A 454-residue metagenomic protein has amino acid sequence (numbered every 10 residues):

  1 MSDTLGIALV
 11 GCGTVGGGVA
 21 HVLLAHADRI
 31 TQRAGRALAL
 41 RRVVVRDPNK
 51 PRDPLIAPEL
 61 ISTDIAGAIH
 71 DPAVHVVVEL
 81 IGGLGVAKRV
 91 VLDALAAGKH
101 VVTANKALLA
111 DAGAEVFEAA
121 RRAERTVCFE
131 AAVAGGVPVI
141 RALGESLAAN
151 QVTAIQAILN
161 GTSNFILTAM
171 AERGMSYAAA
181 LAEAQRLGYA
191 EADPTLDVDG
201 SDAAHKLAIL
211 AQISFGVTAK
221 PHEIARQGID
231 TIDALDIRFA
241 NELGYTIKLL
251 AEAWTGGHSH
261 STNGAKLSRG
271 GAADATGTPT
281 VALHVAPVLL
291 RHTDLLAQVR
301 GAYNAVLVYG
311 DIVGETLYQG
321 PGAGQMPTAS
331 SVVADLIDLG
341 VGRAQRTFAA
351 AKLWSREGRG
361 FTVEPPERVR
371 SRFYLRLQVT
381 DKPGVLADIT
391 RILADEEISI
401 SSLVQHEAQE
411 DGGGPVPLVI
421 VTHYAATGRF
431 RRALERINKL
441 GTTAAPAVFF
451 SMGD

Functional and structural regions predicted by a protein language model:
M1-A97: N-terminal glycine-/serine-/threonine-rich beta1-alpha1-beta2 phosphate-ribose binding loop of Rossmann-like
S62-T63, V78-E79, V102-A104, V127-A131 (+4 more regions): General beta-strand structural signal in soluble alpha/beta enzymes
A87-A97, K106-G144: Rossmann-fold NAD(P)-binding glycine/threonine-rich loop
H100-V102, I400: A short hydrophobic/small-residue beta-strand
R121-D202, I209: Rossmann-like NAD(P)H-binding beta-loop-alpha module
A179-H258, G277-Q298, Y303-A305: Substrate-binding/catalytic subdomain of NAD(P)-dependent oxidoreductase enzymes
D274, S331, L336-D454: A conserved regulatory-domain signal marking ACT and ACT-like small-molecule sensing domains and adjacent regulatory
H292, T316, G320-M326: Glycine-rich phosphate/pyrophosphate-binding beta-alpha loops
